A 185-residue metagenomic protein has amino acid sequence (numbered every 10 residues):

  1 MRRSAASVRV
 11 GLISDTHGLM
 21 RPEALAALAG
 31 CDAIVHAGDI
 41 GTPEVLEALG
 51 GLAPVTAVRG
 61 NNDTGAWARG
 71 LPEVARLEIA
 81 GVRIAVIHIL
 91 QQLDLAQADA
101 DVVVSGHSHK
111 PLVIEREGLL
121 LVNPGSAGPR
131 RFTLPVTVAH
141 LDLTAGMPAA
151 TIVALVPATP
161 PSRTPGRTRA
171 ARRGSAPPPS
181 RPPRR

Functional and structural regions predicted by a protein language model:
M1-V55, D63-E73, L134-T137, A145 (+2 more regions): N-terminal active-site segment of His-dependent metallophosphoesterases
S14-G18, G38-I40, N61-D63, I89-Q91 (+2 more regions): Active-site metal-binding loops of divalent metal-dependent hydrolases
M20, E47, G65, V86 (+3 more regions): A broad, structure-centric signal for solvent-exposed, well-ordered loop/edge residues that line or flank functional
P22-E23, L95-D99, T133-L134, A158-R167: A short, polar/proline- and glycine-enriched secondary-structure boundary/capping micro-motif
T42, Q92, D142, V156-T159: General structural signal for secondary-structure boundaries
T56, E78, R83-T151: Conserved beta-sheet core of the metallophosphoesterase superfamily
K110-E117, T144-R185: A short C-terminal boundary segment appended to hydrolase-like catalytic domains
